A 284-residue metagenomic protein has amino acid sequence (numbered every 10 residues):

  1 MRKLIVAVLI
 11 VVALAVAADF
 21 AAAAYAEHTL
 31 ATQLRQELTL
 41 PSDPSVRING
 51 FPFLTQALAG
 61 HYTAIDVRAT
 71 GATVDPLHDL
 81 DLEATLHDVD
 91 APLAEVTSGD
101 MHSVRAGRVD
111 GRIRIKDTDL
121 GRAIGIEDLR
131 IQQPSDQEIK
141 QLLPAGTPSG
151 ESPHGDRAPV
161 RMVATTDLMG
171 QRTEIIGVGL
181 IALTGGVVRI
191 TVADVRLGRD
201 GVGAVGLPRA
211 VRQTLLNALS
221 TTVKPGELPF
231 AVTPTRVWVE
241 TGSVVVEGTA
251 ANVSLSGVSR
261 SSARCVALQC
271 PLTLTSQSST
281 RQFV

Functional and structural regions predicted by a protein language model:
M1-L58, G71-P76, S256-V284: Hydrophobic membrane-targeting and insertion signals
E37-D43, I126, E227-A231: Short secondary-structure junctions
P41-G121, G125-L168: N-terminal beta-strand/beta-hairpin edge segment
L82-P92, G177-G186, S261-V284: A short, surface-exposed beta-strand/turn
H87-A94, S149-R209, V244, T249-A250: Hydrophobic membrane/lipid-contacting segments
T191-V284: Extracytoplasmic/luminal low-complexity segments enriched in Pro/Gly and acidic/polar residues that act as flexible
